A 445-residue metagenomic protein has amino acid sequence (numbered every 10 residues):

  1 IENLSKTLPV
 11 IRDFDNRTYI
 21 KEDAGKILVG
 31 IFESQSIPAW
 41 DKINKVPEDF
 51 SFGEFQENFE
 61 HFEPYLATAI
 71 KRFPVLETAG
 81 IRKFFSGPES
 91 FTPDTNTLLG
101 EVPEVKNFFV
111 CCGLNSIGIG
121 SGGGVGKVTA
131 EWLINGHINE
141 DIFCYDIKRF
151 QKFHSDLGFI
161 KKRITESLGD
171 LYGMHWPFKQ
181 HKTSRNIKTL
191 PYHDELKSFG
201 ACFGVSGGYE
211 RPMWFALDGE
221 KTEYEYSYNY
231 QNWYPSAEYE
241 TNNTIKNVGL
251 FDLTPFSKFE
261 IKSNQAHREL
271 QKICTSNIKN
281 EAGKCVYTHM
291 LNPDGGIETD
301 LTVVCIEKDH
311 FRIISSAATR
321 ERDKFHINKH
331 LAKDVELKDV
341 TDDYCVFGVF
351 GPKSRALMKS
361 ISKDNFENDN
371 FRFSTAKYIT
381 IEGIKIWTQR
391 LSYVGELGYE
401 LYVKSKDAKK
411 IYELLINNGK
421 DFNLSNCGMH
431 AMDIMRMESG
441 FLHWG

Functional and structural regions predicted by a protein language model:
I1, D15, A24, P38-D41 (+1 more regions): C-terminal catalytic lobe of FAD-dependent flavoproteins
E2-Q35: Conserved FAD-binding catalytic core of PHBH/FMO-like flavoproteins
T18, I27, F108-F109, F311: Hydrophobic residues embedded in beta-strands of well-ordered beta-sheets
E22, V29-E33, K83, G100-E101 (+7 more regions): Pocket-edge structural micro-motifs
A24-I27, F32-S36, P88, N115 (+3 more regions): Glycine-rich beta-alpha junction loops
G25, S34, P103-V105, K308 (+2 more regions): Short strand-connecting beta-turns/loops that link adjacent beta-strands
E140-D141, Y145-G445: Glycine/proline-enriched, intrinsically flexible loops and inter-domain linkers
